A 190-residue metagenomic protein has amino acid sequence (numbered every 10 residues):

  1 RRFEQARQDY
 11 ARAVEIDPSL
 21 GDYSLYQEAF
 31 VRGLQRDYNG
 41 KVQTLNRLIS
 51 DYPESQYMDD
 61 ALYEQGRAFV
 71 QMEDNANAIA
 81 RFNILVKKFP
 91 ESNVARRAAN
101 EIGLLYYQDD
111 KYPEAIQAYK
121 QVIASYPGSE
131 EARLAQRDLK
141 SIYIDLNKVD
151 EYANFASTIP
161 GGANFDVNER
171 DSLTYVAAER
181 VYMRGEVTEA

Functional and structural regions predicted by a protein language model:
R1-A190: Acidic, polar-rich low-complexity tracts and alpha-helical solenoid repeat scaffolds
